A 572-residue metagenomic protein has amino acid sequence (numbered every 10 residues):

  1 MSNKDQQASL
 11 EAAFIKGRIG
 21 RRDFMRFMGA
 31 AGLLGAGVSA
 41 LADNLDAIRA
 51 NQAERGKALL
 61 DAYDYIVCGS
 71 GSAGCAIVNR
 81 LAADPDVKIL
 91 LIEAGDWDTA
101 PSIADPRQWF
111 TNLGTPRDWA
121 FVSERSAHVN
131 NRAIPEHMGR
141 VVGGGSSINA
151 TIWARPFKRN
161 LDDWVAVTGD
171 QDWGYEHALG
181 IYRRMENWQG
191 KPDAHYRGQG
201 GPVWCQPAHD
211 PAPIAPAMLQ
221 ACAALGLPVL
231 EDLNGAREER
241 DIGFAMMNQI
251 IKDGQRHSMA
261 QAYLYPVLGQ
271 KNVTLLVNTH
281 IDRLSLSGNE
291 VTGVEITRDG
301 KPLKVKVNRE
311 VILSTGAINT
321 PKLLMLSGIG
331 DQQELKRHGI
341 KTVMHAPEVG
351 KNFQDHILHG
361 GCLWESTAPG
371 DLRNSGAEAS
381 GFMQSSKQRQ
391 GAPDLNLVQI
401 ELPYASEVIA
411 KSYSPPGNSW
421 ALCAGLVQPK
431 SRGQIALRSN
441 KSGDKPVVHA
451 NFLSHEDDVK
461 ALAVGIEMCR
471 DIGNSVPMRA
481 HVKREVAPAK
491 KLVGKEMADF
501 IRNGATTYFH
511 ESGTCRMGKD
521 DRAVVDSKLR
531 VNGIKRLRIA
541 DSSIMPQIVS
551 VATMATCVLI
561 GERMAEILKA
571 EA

Functional and structural regions predicted by a protein language model:
M1-G20, A47: N-terminal secretory signal peptides
K16, D23, V167-R283, S287-V291 (+3 more regions): Conserved redox-cofactor binding core of oxidoreductases
G17, D23-L45: N-terminal export signals
R49-R184, K341-E348, Q354-L358, C362-E365: N-terminal glycine-rich phosphate/pyrophosphate-binding loop and immediately adjacent elements
L59-A62, V277, D282-S287, V398-I400 (+2 more regions): A glycine-rich dinucleotide-binding beta-alpha-beta segment and adjacent secondary-structure elements that constitute
D84, K88, G95-A100, D105 (+3 more regions): Glycine-rich loop(s) and the adjacent beta-strand/alpha-helix scaffold that form part
I357-A463, E467, A505-G513, I539-S542 (+1 more regions): FAD cofactor-binding and catalytic pocket of flavoenzymes
V549-R563: A conserved FAD-binding loop/helix module that cradles the flavin
